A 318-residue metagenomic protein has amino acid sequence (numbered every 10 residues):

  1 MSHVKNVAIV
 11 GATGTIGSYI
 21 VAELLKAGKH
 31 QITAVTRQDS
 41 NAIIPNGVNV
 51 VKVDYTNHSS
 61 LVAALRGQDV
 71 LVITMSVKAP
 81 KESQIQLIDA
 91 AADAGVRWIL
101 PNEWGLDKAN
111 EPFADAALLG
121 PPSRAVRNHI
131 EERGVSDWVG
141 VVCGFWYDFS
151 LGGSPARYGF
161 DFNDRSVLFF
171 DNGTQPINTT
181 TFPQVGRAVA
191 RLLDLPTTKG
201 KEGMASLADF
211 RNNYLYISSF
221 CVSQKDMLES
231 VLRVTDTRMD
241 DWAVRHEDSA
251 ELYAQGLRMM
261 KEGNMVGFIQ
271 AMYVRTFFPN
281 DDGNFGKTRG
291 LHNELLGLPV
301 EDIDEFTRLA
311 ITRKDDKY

Functional and structural regions predicted by a protein language model:
S2-Q31, V35-P45, T56-S59, A94 (+2 more regions): Oxidoreductase cofactor-interface core, primarily capturing Rossmann-like NAD(P)-dependent enzymes
G17, P80-Q84, Q224-K225, Y253: Short, well-ordered alpha-helical microsegments
T33, V51, V139, W242-E247: General small-molecule cofactor/ligand-binding pocket signal
Q38-A94, P101, L106-F113: NAD(P)H-binding glycine-rich loop region in Rossmannoid oxidoreductase-like domains and their noncatalytic homologs
V62, F182-A190, V300-R308: Short, amphipathic alpha-helical "lid/cap" segments that border enzyme active or binding sites
V72, L100, V139-V142, A243: Residues embedded in well-ordered beta-strands within globular domains across many folds
A208, Y214, L228-N284: Terminal hydrophobic/aromatic helix or amphipathic segment near a protein terminus
R289-Y318: Amphipathic terminal alpha-helices
